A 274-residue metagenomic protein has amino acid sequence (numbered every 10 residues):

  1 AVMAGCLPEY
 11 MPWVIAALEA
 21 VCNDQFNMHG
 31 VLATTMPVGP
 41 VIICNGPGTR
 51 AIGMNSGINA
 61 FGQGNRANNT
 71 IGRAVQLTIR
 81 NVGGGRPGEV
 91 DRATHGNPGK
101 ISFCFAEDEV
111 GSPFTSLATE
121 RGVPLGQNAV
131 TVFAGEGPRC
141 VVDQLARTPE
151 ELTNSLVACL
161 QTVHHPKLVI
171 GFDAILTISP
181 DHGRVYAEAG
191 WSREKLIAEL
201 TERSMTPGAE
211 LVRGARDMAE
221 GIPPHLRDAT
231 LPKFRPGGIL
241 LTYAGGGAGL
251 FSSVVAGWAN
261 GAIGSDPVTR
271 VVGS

Functional and structural regions predicted by a protein language model:
A1-S274: Non-transmembrane, aqueous-exposed alpha-helical and coiled segments at domain scale
